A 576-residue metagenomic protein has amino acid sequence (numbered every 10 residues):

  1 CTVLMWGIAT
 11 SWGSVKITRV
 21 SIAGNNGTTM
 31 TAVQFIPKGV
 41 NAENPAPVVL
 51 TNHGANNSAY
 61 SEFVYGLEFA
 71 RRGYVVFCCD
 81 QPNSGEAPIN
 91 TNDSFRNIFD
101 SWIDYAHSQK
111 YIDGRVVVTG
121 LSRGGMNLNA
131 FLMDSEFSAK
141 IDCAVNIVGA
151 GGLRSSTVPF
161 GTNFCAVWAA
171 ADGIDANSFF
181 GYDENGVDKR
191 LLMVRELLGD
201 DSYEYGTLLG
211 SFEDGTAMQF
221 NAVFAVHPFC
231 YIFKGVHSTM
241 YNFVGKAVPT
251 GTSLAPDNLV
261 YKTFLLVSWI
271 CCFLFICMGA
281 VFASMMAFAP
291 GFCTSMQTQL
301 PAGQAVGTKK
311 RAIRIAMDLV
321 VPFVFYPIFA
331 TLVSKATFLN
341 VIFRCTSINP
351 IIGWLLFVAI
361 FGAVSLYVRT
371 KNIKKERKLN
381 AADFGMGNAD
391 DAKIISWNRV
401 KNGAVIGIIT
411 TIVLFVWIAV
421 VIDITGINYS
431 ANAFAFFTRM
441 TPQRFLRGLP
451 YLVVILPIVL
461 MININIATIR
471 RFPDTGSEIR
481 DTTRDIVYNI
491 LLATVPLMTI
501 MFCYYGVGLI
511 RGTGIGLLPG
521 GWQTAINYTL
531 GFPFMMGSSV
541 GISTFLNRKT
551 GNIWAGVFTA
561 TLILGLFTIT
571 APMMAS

Functional and structural regions predicted by a protein language model:
C1-W6: Hydrophobic membrane-insertion alpha-helices, especially the h-region of bacterial N-terminal signal peptides
S14-L259: Soluble extramembrane regions of membrane proteins in the secretory/endomembrane system
N97, G291-Q297, P301, S347 (+1 more regions): Alpha-helical multipass membrane-protein architecture
S253-L259, T298-K309, D390-I394: Cytosolic juxtamembrane amphipathic/interface segments immediately preceding and feeding into a transmembrane helix
D257-C271: Juxtamembrane/start-of-transmembrane alpha-helix segments at the extracytoplasmic/lumenal side of membrane anchors
L274-V320: Juxtamembrane interface at the cytosolic side of transmembrane helices
I313-S576: Alpha-helical transmembrane segments of integral membrane proteins
